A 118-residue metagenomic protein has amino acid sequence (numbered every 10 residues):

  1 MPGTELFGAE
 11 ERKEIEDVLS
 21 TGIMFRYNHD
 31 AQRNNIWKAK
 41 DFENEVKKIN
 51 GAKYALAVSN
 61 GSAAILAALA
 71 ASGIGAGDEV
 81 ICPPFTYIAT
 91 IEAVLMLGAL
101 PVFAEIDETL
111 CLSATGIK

Functional and structural regions predicted by a protein language model:
M1-A70, G75: Conserved PLP-binding active-site segment in aminotransferase class I/II-type PLP enzymes
A70-K118: PLP-dependent aminotransferase-like
